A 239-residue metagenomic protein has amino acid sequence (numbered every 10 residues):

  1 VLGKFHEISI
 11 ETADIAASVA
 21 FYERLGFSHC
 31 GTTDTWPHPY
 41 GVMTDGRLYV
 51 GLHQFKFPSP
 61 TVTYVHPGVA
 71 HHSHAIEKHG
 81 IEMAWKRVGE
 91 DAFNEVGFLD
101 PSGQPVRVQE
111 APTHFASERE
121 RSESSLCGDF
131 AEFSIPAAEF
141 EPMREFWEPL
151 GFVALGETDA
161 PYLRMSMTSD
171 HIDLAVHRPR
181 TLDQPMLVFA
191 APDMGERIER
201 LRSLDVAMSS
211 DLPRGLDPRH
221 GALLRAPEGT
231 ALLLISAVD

Functional and structural regions predicted by a protein language model:
V1-A16, P60-V62, Q109-E145, L150 (+3 more regions): N-terminal beta-strand motif that seeds the catalytic metal site of vicinal oxygen chelate
L2-G3, S9-Y49, S134-I172: Core segments of cupin and vicinal oxygen chelate
K4-A13, V42, Q54-H79, N94-L99 (+3 more regions): Vicinal oxygen chelate
H29-G31, V50-G51, E82-K86, L174-A175 (+1 more regions): A short linear hydrophobic-aromatic micro-motif
C30, V50-L52, H72, A154-G156 (+3 more regions): Short loop/beta submotifs within extracellular cysteine-rich repeat domains
D34-T35, K56, V88-D91, P179-T181 (+1 more regions): A short beta-turn/loop motif at secondary-structure boundaries
G51-Q54, E120-S124, A175-P179: Short, flexible, solvent-exposed loop/turn segments with mixed acidic/basic and small polar residues
E77-D129, I135, E157-T158, R164-T168 (+1 more regions): Vicinal oxygen chelate
